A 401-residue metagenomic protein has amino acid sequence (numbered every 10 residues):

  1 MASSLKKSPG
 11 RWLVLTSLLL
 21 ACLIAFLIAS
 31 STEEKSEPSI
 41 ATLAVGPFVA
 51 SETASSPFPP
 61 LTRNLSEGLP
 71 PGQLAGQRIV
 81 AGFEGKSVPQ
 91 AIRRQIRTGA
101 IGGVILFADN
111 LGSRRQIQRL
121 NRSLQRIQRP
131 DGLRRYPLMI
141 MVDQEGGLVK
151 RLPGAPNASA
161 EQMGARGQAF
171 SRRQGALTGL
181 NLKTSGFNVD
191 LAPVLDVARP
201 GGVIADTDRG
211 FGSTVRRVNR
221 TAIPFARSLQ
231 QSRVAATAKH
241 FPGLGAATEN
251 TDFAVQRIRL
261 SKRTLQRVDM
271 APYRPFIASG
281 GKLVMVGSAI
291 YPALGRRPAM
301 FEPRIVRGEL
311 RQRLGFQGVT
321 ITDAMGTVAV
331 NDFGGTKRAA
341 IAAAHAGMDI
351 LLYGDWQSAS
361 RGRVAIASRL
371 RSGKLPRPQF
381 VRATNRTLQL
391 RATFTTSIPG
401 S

Functional and structural regions predicted by a protein language model:
A2-G99, K150, Q312-R313, D332-S401: Preference for extracellular/luminal or secreted protein segments
G76-F83, G102-L106, L138-Q144, V189-P193 (+5 more regions): Hydrophobic faces of well-ordered beta-strands that scaffold small-molecule active sites in alpha/beta enzyme cores
A81, I101-L111, N121, R126: A short aromatic-anchored loop/beta-hairpin motif
A91, G112-Q128, G132-L133, R216-P378: Second-shell residues forming the walls of enzyme active-site clefts
Q125-P156, S171-V197, V218-P242: Glycine-rich, aromatic-flanked loop segments that form ligand/cofactor-binding clefts across common enzyme folds
P156-G167, G212: A charged helix-plus-loop insertion that forms the helical arch/lid used to bind and gate nucleic-acid substrates
N157-A158, V189-F211, R233-A236, H240-R259: Short glycine/serine-rich loop/turn segments
